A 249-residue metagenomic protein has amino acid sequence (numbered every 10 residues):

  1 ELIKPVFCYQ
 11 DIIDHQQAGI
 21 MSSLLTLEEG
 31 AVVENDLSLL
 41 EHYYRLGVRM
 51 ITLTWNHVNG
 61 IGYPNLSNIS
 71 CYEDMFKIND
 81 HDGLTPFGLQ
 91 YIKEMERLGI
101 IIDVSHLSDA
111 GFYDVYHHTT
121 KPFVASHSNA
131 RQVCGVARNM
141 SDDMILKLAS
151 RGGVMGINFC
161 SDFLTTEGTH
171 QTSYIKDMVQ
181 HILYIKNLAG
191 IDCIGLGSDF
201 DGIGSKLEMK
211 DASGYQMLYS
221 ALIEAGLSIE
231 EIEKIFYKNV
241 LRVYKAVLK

Functional and structural regions predicted by a protein language model:
E1-L37, L53, V58, G62-F76 (+1 more regions): A metal-dependent hydrolase metal-coordination microenvironment
K4, S22-T26, R49-M50, G99-D103 (+3 more regions): Structural preference for beta-strand elements that scaffold enzyme active sites
C8, E28-G30, N56-V58, I100 (+4 more regions): Active-site beta-loop-alpha junctions enriched in small/polar residues
C8, G47, I102, H127 (+4 more regions): Conserved, mostly hydrophobic/aromatic
N35-R45, N68-V124, A137-R151, K176-D192: Histidine/acidic residue-rich metal-binding segments in metalloenzymes
V154-F163, G168: A conserved active-site cap/scaffold subdomain adjacent to cofactor or substrate pockets
N158-F159, L188-A212: Short acidic/histidine-rich active-site segments
K210-K249: Mid-to-C-terminal alpha-helical segments outside catalytic/metal-binding sites
